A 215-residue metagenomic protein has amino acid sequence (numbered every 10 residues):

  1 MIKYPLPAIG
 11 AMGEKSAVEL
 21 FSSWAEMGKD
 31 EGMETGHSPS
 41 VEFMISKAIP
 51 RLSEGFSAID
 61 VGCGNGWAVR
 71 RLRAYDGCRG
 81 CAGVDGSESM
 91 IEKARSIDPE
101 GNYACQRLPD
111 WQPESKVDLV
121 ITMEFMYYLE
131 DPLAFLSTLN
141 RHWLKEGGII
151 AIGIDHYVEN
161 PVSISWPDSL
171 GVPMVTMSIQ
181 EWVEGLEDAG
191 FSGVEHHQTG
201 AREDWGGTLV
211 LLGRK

Functional and structural regions predicted by a protein language model:
M1-R51, R71, V158-E159: Conserved class I S-adenosyl-L-methionine
I59-D110: Class I SAM-dependent methyltransferase SAM/SAH-binding core
I121: A conserved beta-strand element that flanks and buttresses the S-adenosyl-L-methionine
L133-E146: A short glycine-rich, Lys/Arg-flanked "PGG" loop and its adjoining helix->strand segment in the class I
G147-I154: Conserved beta-strand signature within the Rossmann-like core of class I S-adenosyl-L-methionine
D155-P173: Short, glycine-/aromatic-enriched active-site segment of Class I SAM-dependent methyltransferases
M174-A189: Short alpha-helix
Q198-K215: Core SAM-dependent methyltransferase catalytic element
